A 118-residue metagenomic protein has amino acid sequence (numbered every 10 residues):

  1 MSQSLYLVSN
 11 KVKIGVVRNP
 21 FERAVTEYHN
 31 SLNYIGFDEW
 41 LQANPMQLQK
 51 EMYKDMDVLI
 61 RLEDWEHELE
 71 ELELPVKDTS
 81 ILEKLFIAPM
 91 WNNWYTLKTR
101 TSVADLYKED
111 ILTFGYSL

Functional and structural regions predicted by a protein language model:
M1-L118: Membrane-interface amphipathic segments in extracytoplasmic regions
